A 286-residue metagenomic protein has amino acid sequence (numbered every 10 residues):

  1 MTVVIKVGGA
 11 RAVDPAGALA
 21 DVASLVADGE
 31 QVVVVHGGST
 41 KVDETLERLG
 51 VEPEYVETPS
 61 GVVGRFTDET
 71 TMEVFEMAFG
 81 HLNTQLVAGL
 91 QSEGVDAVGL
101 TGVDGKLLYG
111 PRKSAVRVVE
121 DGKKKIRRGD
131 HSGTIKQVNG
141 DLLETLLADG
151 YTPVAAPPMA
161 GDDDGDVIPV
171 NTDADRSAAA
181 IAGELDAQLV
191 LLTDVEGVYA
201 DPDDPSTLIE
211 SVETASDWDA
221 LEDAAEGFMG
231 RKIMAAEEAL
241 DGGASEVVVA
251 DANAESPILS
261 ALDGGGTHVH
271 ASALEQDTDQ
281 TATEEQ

Functional and structural regions predicted by a protein language model:
T2-P59, E69-Q286: C-terminal catalytic "cap/lid" subdomain
